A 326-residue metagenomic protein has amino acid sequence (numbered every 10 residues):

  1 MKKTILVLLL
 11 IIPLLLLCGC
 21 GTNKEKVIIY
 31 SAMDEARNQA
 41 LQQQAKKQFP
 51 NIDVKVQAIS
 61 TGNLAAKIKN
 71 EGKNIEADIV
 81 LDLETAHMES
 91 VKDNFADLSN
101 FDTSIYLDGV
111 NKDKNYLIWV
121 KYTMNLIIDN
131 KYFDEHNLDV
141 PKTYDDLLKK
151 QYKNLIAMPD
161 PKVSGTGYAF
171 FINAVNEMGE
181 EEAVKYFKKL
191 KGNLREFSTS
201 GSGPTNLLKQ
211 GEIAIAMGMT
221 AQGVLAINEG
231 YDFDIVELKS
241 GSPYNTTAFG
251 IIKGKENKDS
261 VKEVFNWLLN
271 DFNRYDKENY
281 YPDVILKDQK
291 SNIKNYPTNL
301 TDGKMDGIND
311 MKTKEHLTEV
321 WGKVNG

Functional and structural regions predicted by a protein language model:
M1-N23: Sec-dependent N-terminal signal peptides of Gram-positive bacterial secreted proteins and lipoproteins
C20-S90: Early extracytoplasmic/lumenal segment of secretory-pathway proteins
A32-M33, N38-Q39, G62, E76-T205 (+1 more regions): Extracytoplasmic ligand-binding site segments that recognize negatively charged/polar headgroups
A86-S90, K209-Q210, A214-D232: A ligand-binding cleft/hinge motif common to bilobed small-molecule-binding domains
I105-D108, Y122, Y186-K191, F197-S198 (+2 more regions): Periplasmic-binding protein-like
I127-Y132, T246-N257, D276-N279: A bilobed periplasmic-binding-protein/Venus flytrap-type ligand-binding module shared by bacterial periplasmic
N154-P159, W267-Q289: Periplasmic-binding protein-like
I293-G326: Extracellular/periplasmic bilobal clamshell ligand-binding domains
